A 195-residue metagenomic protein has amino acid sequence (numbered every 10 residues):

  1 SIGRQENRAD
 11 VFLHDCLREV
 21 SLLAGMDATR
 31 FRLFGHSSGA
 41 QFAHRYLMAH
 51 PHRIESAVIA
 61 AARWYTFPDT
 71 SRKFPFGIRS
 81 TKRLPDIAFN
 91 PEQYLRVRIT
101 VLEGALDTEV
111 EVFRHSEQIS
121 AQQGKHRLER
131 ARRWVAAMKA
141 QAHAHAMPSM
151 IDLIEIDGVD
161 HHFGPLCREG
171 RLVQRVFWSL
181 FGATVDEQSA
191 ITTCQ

Functional and structural regions predicted by a protein language model:
I2-G25, F31: Alpha/beta-hydrolase active-site loop
I2-Q5, S120-K125, V159-D160, G164: Active-site rim elements
L17, Y46-L47, V135: A conserved amphipathic alpha-helix that caps or lines the catalytic cleft of carbohydrate- and lipid-modifying enzymes
M26, S38, H50-H52, P91-R96 (+1 more regions): Extracellular/periplasmic catalytic domains that process cell-envelope and extracellular macromolecules
L33-G35, A60: Short beta-strand immediately N-terminal to the catalytic nucleophile in serine-hydrolase-like folds
A40-P51, A57: Short glycine-enriched nucleophile-adjacent loop and the immediately C-terminal alpha-helix near the catalytic center
S56, A62-A146: The feature captures the conserved acid-bearing segment of alpha/beta-hydrolase catalytic domains
H115, V135-C194: C-terminal catalytic histidine-bearing segment of alpha/beta-hydrolase fold enzymes
